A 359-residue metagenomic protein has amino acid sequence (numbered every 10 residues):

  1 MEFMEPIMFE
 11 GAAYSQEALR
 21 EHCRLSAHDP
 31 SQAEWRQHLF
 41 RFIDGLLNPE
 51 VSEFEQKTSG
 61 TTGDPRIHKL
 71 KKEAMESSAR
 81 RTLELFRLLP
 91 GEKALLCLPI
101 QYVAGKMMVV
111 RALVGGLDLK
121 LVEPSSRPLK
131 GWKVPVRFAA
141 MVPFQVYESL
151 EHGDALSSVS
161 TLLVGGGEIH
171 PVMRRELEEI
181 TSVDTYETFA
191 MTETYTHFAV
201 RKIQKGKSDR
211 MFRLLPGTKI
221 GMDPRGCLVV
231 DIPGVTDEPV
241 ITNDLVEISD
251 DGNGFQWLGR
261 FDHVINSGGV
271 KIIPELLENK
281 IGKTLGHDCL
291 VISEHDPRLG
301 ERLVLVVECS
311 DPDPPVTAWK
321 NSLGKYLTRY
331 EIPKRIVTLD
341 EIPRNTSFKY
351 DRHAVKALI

Functional and structural regions predicted by a protein language model:
H38-K57, P90-G91: Conserved pre-ATP/AMP-binding loop-to-beta segment of ANL
E53-R80, R87: Conserved AMP-binding A3 loop
L70-S77, K93-E148: AMP-binding/adenylate-forming
H152-K205: Gly/Ser/Thr-rich phosphate-binding loop
V183-R225, V235-P239: Conserved ATP-binding loop and adjacent catalytic segment of the adenylate-forming AMP-binding
K219-E247, N253, E308: AMP-binding/adenylate-forming core of the ANL superfamily
N243-E331: AMP-binding/adenylate-forming catalytic core of the ANL superfamily
V304-V306, W319-I359: Conserved C-terminal "lid"/linker of ANL adenylate-forming enzymes
